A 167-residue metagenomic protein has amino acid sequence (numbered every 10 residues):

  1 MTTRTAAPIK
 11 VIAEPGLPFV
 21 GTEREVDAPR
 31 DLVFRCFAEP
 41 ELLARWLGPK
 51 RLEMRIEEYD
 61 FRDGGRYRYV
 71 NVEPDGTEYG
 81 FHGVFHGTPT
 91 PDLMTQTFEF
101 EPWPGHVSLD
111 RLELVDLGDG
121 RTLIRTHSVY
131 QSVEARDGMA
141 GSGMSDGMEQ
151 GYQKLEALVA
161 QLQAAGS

Functional and structural regions predicted by a protein language model:
M1-E53: Hydrophobic ligand-binding cavity/cleft-lining segments
M1-T5, Q131-S167: A conserved amphipathic terminal alpha-helix motif
L17-E23, R30, M54, R66 (+4 more regions): Intrinsic-disorder/low-complexity, polar/charged segments enriched in Ser/Thr/Lys/Arg/Asp/Glu/Gln
F19, T95-E149: Beta-strand/loop substructures that line and gate deep hydrophobic ligand-binding cavities in soluble
G21-T22, E41-E78, G166-S167: Short beta-edge strand/loop motif at the mouth of beta-sheet-based domains
E23-R24, I56-Y59, F81-G87, F98 (+1 more regions): Hydrophobic/aromatic beta-strand elements that line small-molecule binding cavities or substrate pockets in beta-rich
R30-D31, F61-R62, H86-D92, E113-L123: A short, structured loop/turn motif at beta-sheet edges
V33, L43, Y67, F85 (+4 more regions): Hydrophobic pocket/interface hotspot
